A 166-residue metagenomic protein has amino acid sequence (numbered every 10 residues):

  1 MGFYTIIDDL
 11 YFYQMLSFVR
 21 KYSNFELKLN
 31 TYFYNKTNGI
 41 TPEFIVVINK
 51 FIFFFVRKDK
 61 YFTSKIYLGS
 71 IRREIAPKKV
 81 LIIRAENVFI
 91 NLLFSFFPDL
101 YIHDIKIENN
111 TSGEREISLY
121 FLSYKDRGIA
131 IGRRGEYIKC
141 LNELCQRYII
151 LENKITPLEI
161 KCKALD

Functional and structural regions predicted by a protein language model:
M1-A130, R134-D166: RNA-contacting regions in translation and RNA-metabolism proteins, encompassing KH/S1 modules where present
